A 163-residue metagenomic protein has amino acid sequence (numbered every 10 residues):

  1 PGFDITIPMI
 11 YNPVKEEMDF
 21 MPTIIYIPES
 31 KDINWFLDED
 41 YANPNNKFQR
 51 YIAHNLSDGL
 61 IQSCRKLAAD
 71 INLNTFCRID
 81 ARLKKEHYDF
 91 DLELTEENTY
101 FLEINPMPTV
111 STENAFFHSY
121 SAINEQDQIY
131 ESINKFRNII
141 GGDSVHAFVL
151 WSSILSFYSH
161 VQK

Functional and structural regions predicted by a protein language model:
P1-G2, N72-T75: A short catalytic or substrate-binding loop motif that flags glycine-/basic-rich loops and adjacent residues that bind
P1-N55, G59, K85-Y100: Phosphate-binding site of ATP-dependent enzymes
F20-M21, T75-R78: A short coil-to-beta-strand element that immediately follows conserved catalytic motifs
H54-N55, K85-K163: C-terminal active-site "lid" helix and adjoining low-complexity regulatory extension at the edge of ATP-using catalytic
G59-K66: Short Pro/Gly-enriched beta-strand edge/turn motifs at strand-loop
A69-N72, R82: Serine-dependent amide/ester hydrolase catalytic core
C77-H87: Small/polar glycine-rich anion-binding or flexible loop at a beta-alpha turn
